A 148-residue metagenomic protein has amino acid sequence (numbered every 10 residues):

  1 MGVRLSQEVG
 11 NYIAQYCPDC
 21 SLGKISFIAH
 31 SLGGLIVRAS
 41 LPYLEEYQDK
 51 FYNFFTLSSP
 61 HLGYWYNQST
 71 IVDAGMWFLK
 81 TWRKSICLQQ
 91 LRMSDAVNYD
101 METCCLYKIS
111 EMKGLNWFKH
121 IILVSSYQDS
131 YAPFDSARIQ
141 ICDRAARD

Functional and structural regions predicted by a protein language model:
G2-Y107, Q128-Y131, R138-Q140: Serine-dependent carboxylesterase/thioesterase catalytic core of lipase-like alpha/beta-hydrolase/SGNH enzymes
K113-D148: C-terminal catalytic-base region of ester-bond hydrolases, centering on the histidine of the charge-relay
